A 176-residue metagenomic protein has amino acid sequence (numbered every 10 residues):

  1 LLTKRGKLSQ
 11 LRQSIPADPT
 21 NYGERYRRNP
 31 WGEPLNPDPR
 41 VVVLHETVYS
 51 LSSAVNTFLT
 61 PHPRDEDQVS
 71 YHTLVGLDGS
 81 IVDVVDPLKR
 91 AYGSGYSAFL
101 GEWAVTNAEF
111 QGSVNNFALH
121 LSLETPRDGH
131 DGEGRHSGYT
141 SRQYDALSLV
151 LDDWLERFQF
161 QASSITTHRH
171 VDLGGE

Functional and structural regions predicted by a protein language model:
L2-Q159: Active-site-adjacent loop/helix surface patches within enzyme catalytic domains that shape the substrate-binding cleft
V105, G175-E176: Short, electropositive alpha-helical surface patch
F158-G175: Acidic/histidine-rich, metal-coordinating catalytic segments
